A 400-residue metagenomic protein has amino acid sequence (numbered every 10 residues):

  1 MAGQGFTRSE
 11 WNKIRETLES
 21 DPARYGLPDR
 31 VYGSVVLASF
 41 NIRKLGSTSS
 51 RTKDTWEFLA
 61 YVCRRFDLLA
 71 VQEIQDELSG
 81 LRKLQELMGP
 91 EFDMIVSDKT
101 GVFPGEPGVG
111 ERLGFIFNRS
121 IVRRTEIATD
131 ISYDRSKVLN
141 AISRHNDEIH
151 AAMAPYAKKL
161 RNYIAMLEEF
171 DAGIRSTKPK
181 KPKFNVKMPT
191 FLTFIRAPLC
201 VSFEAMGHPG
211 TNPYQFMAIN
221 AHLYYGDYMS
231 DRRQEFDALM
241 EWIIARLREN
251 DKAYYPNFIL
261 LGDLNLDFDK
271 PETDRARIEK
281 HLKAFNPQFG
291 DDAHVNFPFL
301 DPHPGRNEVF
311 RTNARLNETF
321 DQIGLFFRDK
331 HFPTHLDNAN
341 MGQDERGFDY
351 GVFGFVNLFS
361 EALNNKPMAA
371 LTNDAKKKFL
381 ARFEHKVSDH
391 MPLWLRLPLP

Functional and structural regions predicted by a protein language model:
M1-P28, V36, L167, D171-N185: Long, contiguous juxta-domain segments that are non-catalytic but functionally important
M1-R24, E77-L78, S120, K137-N140 (+3 more regions): Metal-dependent phosphoester-hydrolase catalytic domains
G26-L37, S120-R123, V138-P155, P189-A221 (+1 more regions): Beta-strand-turn-beta hairpins that frame and shape the catalytic cleft of phosphate-ester-processing enzymes
Y32, V36, T48-K183: Active-site surface patch of divalent metal-dependent phosphodiester/phosphate bond hydrolases
L37-A38, L260: Residue-level marker for buried hydrophobic side chains located in beta-strands that build the well-ordered beta-sheet
R43, Q75, H222-Y224, L264-D267: Catalytic metal-binding/acid-base residues of hydrolase active sites
S47, E77-R82, F103-E106, T125 (+4 more regions): Extracytoplasmic/secreted cell-surface and envelope-processing proteins
M229-A253: A long, amphipathic alpha-helix that forms part of the scaffold/cap immediately adjacent to metal-dependent active
